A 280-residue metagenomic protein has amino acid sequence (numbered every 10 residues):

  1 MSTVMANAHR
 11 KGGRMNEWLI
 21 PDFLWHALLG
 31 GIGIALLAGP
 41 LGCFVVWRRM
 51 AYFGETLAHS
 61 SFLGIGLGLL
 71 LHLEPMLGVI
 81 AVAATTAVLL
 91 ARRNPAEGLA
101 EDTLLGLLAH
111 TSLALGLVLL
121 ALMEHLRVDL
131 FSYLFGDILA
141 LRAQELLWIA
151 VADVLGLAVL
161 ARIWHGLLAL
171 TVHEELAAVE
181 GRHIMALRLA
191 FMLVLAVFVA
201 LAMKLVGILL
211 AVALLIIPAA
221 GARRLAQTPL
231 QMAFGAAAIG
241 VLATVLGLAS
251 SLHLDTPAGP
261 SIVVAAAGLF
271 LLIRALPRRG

Functional and structural regions predicted by a protein language model:
T3-L36: Membrane-interfacial amphipathic/re-entrant helices at transmembrane-helix boundaries
K11, T256-G280: Cytosolic-side transmembrane-helix boundaries in multi-pass membrane proteins
P21-H26, E97, E101-H165, A190: Transmembrane helix-bundle core of multi-pass membrane transporters and related energy-transducing complexes
L24-A35, L73-A83, L201-A213, P260: Structural signature of hydrophobic alpha-helical transmembrane segments
L28-G33, M76-A81, G106-L107, L146-V151 (+3 more regions): Hydrophobic alpha-helical transmembrane segments
C43-L126, A222-F234, S251-L254, P277-R279: Short loop segments and helix-boundary regions at transmembrane helix junctions of multi-pass inner-membrane proteins
A158-F191: Membrane-helix/interface signature in polytopic inner-membrane proteins
L209-P260: Transmembrane alpha-helical segments in multi-pass inner-membrane proteins
